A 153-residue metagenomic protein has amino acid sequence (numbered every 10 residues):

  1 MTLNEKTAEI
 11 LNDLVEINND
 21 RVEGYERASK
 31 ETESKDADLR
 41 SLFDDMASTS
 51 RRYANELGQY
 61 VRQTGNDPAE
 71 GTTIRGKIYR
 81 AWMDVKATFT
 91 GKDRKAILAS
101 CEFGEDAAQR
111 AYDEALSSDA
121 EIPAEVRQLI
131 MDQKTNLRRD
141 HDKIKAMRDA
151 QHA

Functional and structural regions predicted by a protein language model:
M1-E5, R139, A153: Low-complexity, polar/amphipathic intrinsically disordered segments that mediate membrane, lipid-surface
M1-E9, A37, Q59-G65, A87-K95: Short, charged, low-complexity loops and linkers
T2, E33, L39-R40, D67-D84 (+1 more regions): Charge-rich, acidic-biased intrinsically disordered regions
I10-E31, K77-E125, L129: Acidic/histidine-rich alpha-helical segments that form the ligand environment of transition-metal centers
L14-Y25, F43-L57, C101-Q109, I130-I144: Alpha-helical transition-metal enzyme core signature, strongest for iron centers
V15, N19, E33-D36, A47 (+5 more regions): Residues at alpha-helix boundaries and short interhelical turns
D38-G76, M147: Conserved alpha-helical segments that form or flank metal/cofactor-binding pockets of metalloenzymes
A146-A153: Short, charged, intrinsically disordered terminal tails
